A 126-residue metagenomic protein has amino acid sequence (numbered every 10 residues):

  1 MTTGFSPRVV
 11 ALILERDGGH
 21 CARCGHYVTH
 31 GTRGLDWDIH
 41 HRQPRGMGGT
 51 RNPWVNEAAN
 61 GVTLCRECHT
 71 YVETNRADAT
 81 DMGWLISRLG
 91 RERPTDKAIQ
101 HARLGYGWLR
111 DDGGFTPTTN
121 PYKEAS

Functional and structural regions predicted by a protein language model:
M1-H20, G49-A59, I99, Y106: Short, charged surface segments at domain edges that flank catalytic/cofactor-binding sites
F5-D38, T63-T70: Short cysteine-rich loop/turn motifs with clustered Cys
H26-H30, G46, E57-M82: Short Cys/His-centered divalent metal-binding micro-motifs
G34-W37, N52, T74, D78-D81 (+1 more regions): A generic "cationic amphipathic patch" detector
R42: Active-site metal-binding loops of divalent metal-dependent hydrolases
R45-N60, G83-A98: Short microdomains enriched in Cys/His and/or Lys/Arg
G46-G49, A79, Y106, T116: A broad, structure-centric signal for solvent-exposed, well-ordered loop/edge residues that line or flank functional
L85-S126: Short flanking/linker segments adjacent to small metal-binding domains or redox-active Cys/His motifs
